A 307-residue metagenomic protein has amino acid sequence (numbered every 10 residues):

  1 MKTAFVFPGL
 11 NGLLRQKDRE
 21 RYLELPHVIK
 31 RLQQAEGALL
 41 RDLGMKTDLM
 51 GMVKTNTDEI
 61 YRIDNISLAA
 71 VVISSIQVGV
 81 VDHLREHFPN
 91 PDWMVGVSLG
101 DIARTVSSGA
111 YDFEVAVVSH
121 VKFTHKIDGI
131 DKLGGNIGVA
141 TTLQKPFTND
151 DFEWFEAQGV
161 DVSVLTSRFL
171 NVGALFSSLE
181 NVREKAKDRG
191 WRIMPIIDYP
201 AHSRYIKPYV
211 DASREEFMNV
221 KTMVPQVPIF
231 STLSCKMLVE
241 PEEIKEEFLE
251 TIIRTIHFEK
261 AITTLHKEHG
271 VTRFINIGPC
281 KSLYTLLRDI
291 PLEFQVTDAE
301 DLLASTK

Functional and structural regions predicted by a protein language model:
K2-V95: Helix-rich "cap/lid" substructures immediately adjacent to catalytic or cofactor-binding pockets
G9, A35, Q77, G100 (+5 more regions): Conserved small-residue
L10-G12, S234-C235, C280: Short glycine-rich anion-binding loops that position phosphate/pyrophosphate groups of nucleotides and phosphorylated
L14-Q16, I73-N90, M94, E250-K307: Flexible, low-complexity segments
R19-P26, D82, G109-S119, D289-F294: A glycine- and small-aliphatic-rich helix-loop capping segment at beta-alpha/alpha-beta transitions that lines
R41, S107-E246: Alpha/beta catalytic cores of group-transfer enzymes, especially the acyltransferase/condensing modules of polyketide
M52, V95-G96, D161-T166: Short beta-strand
V97-V106: Glycine-rich nucleophile elbow surrounding the catalytic serine of serine-hydrolase chemistry
